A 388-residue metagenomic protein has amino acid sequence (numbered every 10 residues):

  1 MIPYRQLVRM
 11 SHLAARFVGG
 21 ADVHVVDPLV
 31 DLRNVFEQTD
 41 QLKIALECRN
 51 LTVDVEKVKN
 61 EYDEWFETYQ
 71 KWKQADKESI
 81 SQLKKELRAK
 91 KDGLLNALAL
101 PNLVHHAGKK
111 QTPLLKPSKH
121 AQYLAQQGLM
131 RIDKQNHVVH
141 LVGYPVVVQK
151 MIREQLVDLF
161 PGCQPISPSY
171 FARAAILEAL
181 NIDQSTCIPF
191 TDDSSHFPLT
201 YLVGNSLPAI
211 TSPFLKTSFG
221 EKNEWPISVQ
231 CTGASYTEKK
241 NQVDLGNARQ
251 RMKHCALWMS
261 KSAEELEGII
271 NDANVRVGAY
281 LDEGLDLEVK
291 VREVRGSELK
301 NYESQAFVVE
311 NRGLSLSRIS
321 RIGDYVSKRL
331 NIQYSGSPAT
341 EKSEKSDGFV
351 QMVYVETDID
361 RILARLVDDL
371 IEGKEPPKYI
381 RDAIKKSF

Functional and structural regions predicted by a protein language model:
I2-R131: N-terminal alpha-helical targeting/anchoring segments
N34, E64-E67, K110, L115-F388: TRNA-recognition modules of translation machinery and tRNA-sensing kinases, especially anticodon-binding
